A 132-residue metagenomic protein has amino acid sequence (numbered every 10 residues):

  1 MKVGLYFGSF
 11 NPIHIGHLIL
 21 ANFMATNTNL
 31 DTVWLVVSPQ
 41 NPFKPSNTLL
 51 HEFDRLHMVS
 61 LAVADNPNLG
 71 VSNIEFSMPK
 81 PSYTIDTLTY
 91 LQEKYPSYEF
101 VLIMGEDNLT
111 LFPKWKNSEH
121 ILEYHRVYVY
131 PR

Functional and structural regions predicted by a protein language model:
M1-R132: Nucleotidyltransferase catalytic core that binds NTPs
